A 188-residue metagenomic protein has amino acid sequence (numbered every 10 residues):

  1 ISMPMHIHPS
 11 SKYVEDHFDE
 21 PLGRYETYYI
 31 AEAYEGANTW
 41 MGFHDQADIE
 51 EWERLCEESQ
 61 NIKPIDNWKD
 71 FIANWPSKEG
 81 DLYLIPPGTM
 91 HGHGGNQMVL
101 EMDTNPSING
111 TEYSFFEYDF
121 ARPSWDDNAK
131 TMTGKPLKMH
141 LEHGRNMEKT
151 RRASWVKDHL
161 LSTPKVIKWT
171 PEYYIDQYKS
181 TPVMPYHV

Functional and structural regions predicted by a protein language model:
I1-E79, G94-V188: Active-site region of the double-stranded beta-helix
P9, P86-P87: Proline-centered helix-kink/hinge sites
